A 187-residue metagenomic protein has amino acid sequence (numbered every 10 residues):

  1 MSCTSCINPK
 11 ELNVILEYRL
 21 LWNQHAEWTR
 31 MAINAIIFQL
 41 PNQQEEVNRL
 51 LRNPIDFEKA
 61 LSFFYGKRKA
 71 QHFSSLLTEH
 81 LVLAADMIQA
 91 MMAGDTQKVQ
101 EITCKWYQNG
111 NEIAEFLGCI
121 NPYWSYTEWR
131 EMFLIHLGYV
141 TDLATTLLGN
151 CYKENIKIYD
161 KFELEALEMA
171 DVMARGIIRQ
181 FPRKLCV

Functional and structural regions predicted by a protein language model:
S2-E11, I15, L21-I36, V47-L50 (+3 more regions): C-terminal amphipathic alpha-helix
L20, Q24-E27, L83, I88-A90: Composition-driven recognition of low-complexity segments enriched in small/aliphatic/hydroxylated residues
T29, Q39-P41, H72-E79, A84: Early exported N-terminus immediately downstream of N-terminal targeting peptides
I33, E58-Y65, K69, A84-M92 (+1 more regions): Membrane-helix exit/interface motif
F38, N42, G94-Q97: Alpha-helical structural elements of signaling/regulatory helical domains
R49-T78: A glycine-rich, hydrophobic loop/mini-helix early in the fold
Q71, S75, Q97, C104: A short glycine-/small-residue-rich loop at the edge of a beta-strand within enzyme catalytic domains
L81, A90-T103: All-alpha RGS (Regulator of G-protein Signaling) helical domain and cognate RGS-like helical scaffolds
